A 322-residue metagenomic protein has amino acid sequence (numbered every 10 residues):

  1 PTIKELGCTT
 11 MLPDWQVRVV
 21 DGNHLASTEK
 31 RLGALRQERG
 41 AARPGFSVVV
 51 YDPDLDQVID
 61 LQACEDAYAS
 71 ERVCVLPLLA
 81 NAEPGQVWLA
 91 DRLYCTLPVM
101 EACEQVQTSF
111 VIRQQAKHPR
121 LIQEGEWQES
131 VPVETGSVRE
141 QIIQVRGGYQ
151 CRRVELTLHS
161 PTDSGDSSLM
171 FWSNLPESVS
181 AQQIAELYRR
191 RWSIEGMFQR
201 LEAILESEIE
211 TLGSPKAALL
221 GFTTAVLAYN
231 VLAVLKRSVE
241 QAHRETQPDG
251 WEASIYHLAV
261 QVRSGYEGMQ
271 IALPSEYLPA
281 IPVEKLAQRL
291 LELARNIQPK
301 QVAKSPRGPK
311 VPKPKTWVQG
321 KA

Functional and structural regions predicted by a protein language model:
P1-Q16, D21: Electropositive nucleic-acid engagement tracts
L12-Q16, N23, S27-K30, A41-A322: Single, function-defining residue in the core of a domain
G33: Functionally engaged cysteine thiol sites
R36-E38: Extracellular beta-strand-rich solenoid/capping regions of secreted or surface-exposed proteins that bind or remodel
